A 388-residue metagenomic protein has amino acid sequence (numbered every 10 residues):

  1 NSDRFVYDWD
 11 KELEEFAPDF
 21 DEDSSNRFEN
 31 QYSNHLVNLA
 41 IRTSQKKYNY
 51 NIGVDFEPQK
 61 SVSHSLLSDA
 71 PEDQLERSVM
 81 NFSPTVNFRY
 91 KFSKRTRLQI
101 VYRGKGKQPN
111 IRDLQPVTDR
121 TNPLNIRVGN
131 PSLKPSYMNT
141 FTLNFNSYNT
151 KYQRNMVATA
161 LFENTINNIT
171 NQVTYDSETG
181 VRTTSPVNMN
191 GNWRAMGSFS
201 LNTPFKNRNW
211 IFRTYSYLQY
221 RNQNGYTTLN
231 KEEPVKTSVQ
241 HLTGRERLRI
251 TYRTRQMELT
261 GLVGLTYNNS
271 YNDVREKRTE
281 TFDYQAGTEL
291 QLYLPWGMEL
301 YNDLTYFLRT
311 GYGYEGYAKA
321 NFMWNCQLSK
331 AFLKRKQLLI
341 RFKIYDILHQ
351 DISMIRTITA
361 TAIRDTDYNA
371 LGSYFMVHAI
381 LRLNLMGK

Functional and structural regions predicted by a protein language model:
N1-K388: Exposed, low-structure sequence patches enriched in small/polar residues
